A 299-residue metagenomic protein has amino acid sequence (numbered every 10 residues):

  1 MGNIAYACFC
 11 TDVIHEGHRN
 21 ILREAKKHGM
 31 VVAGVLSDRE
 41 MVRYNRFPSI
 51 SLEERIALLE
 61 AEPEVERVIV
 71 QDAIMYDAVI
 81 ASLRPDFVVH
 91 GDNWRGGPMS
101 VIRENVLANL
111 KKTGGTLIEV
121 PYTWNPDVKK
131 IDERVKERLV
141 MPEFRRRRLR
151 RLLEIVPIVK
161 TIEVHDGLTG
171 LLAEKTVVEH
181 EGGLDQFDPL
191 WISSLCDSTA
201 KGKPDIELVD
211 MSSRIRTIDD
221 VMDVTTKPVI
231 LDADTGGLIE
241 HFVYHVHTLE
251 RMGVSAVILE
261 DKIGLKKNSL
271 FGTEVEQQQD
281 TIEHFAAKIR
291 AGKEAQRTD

Functional and structural regions predicted by a protein language model:
M1-E143: Nucleotidyltransferase catalytic core that binds NTPs
L22, I56, R146, G167-L171 (+3 more regions): Generic structural signal for well-ordered alpha-helices, preferentially at hydrophobic/aromatic core positions
A33, E119, K160-D166, D188-I192 (+2 more regions): Hydrophobic faces of well-ordered beta-strands that scaffold small-molecule active sites in alpha/beta enzyme cores
L139-H180, I289-E294: N-terminal amphipathic alpha-helix/helix-capping segment at the start of soluble metabolic enzymes
I155-K160, Q186-D188, T225-V229, V254-S255 (+1 more regions): Short, well-ordered coil/turn segments that N-cap beta-strands
T169-K175, L231, G237-E250: Catalytic cores of alpha/beta
V177, E181-S213, A233-E240, I258-E283: Glycine-rich, proline-tolerant flexible connector loops at the mouths of alpha/beta enzymes
P204-L231, M252, T273-D299: Alpha-helix-loop-beta-strand connector modules within alpha/beta enzyme cores
